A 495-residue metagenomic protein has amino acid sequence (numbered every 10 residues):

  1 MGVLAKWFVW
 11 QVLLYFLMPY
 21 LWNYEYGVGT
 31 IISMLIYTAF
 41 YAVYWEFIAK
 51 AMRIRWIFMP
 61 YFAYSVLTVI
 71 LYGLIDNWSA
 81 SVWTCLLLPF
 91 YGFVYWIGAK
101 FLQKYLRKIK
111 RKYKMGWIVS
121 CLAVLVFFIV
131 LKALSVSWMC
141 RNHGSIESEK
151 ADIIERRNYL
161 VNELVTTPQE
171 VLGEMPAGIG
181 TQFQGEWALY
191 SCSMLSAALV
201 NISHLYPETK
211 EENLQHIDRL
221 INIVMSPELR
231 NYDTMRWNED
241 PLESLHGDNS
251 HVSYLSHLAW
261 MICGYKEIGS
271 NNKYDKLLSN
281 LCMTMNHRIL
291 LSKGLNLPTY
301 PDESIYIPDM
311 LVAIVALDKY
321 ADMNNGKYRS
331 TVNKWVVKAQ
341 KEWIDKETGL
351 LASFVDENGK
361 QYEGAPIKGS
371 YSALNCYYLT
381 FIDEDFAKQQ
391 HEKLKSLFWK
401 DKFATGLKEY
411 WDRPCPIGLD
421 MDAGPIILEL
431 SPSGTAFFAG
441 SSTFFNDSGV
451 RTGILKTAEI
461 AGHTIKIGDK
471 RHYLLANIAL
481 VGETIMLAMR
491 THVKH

Functional and structural regions predicted by a protein language model:
M18-S33, A51-W56, Y72-L87: Membrane-helix interface and helix-disruption motif detector
I36-R55: Canonical alpha-helical transmembrane segments
F90-K110, I262-K266: Membrane-water interface at the C-terminal end of transmembrane alpha helices
L125-E149: Membrane-interface motif at the C-terminal end of an N-terminal transmembrane signal
K150-G178, Q215-R236, K276-N296, S330-A352 (+2 more regions): Long, well-ordered core segments of solenoidal/helical folds
Q184-W187, S191-S193, A198-L311, T491 (+1 more regions): Extended ligand-binding groove/face enriched in aromatic
W187-S203, D248-K266, I305-A321, E363-I382 (+2 more regions): Well-ordered alpha-helical segments within folded domains of soluble proteins
S253, S292, E303-S433: Extended ligand-binding clefts on enzyme/binding-domain cores
